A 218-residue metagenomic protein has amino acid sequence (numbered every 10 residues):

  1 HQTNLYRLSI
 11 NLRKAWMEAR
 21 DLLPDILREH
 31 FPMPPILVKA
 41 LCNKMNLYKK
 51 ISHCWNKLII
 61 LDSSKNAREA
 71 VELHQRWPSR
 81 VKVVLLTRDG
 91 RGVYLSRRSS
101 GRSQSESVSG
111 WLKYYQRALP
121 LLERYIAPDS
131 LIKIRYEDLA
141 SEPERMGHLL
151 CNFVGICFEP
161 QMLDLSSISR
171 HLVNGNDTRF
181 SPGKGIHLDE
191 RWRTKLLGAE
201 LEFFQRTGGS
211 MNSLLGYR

Functional and structural regions predicted by a protein language model:
H1-I60, T207: PAPS-dependent sulfation machinery
L23-P32, I36-K39, R98, L119 (+3 more regions): PAPS-dependent sulfotransferases, especially Golgi type II membrane carbohydrate sulfotransferases
L58-L61, Y125-V154, R191-K195: Phosphate-binding beta-loop-alpha motif at adenosine-nucleotide cofactor sites
D62-N66, E72-R98: Conserved phosphate-donor/acceptor-positioning beta-strand/loop module used by diverse small-molecule
R68, G92, S141, R145: Short alpha-helical
S79, S100-Q104, L150-N152: Short, hinge-like loop/turn segments at secondary-structure boundaries
R80-R88, Q104-V108, E159-P160: Short hydrophobic/aromatic-enriched beta-strand-loop microsegments
S99-Y114: Lumenal/extracellular "mature" regions of secretory-pathway glycan-modifying transferases
